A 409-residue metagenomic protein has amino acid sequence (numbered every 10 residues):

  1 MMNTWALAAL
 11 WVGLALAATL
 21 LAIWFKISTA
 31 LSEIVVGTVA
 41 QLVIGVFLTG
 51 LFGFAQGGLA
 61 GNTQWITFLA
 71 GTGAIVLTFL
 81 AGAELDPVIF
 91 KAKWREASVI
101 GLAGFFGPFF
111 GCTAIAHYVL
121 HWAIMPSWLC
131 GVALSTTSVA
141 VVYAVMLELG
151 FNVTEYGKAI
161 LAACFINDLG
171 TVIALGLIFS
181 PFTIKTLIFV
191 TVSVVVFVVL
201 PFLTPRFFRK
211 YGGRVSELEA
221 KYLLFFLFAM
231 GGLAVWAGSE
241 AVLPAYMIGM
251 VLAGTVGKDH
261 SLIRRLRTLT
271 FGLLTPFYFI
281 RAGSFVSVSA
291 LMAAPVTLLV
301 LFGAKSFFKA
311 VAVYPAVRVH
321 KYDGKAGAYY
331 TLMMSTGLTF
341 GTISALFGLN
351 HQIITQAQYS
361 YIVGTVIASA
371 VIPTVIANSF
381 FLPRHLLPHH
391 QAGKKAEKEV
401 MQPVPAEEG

Functional and structural regions predicted by a protein language model:
M1-G409: Transmembrane helical cores of multi-pass secondary ion antiporters/exchangers
